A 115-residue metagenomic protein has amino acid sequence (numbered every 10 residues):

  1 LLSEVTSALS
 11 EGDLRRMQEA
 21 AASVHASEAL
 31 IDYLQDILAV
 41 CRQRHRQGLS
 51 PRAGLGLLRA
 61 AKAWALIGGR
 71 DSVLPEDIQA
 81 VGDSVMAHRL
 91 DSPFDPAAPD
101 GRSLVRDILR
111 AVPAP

Functional and structural regions predicted by a protein language model:
L1-E76: AAA+ P-loop NTPase domains with strong preference for DNA replication initiators and clamp-loader complexes
Q43-P115: C-terminal engagement/docking regions of AAA+ P-loop ATPases
